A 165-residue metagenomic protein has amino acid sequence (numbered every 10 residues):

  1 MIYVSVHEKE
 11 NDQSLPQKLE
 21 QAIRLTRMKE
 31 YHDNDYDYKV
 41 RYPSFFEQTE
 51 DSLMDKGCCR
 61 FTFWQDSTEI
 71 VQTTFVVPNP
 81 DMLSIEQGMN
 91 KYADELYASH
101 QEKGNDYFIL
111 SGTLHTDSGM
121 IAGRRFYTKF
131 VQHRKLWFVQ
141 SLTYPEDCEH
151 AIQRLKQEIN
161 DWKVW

Functional and structural regions predicted by a protein language model:
V4-I23, F46-Q48, L136-W165: Surface-exposed amphipathic alpha-helical segments
A22-N34: Short acidic/polar N-terminal linker immediately downstream of export determinants
M28, F46-E47, D94-A98, N105 (+1 more regions): Short glycine-aromatic motifs
M28, K56-R60, N105-Y107: A generic structural signal for beta-strand entry/edge sites
K29, Y38, F61, A98-S99 (+1 more regions): Residue-level detector of beta-strand structural context in well-folded domains
N34-N90, L114-D117: Secretory pathway targeting signatures of secreted, lumenal, and periplasmic proteins
S52, I85-H150: Signature of long, low-cysteine stretches enriched in small and polar/charged residues
